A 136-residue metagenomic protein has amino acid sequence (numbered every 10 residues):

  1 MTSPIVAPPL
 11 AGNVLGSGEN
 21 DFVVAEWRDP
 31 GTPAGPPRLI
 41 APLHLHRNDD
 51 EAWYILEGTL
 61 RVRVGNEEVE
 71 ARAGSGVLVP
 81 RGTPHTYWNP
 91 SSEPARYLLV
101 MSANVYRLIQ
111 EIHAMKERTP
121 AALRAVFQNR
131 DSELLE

Functional and structural regions predicted by a protein language model:
S3, G18-N20, N66-P84: Short acidic-glycine-tyrosine-enriched beta hairpin
P4-L43, D49-D50: A short glycine-rich, His/Asp/Glu-containing loop-to-beta-strand
A41-L43, V64-V69: Short beta-strand segments
N48, E67, T83-P84, E93 (+1 more regions): A generic "binding-loop/recognition-motif" signal
N48-L60, G65: Glycine- and acidic-residue-biased ligand/ion/polar-headgroup-sensing regions
V62-R63, V79, H85-S91, Y97-L99: Short beta-strand His + acidic residue motifs that chelate non-heme Fe in jelly-roll/DSBH and cupin folds
P90-E136: Double-stranded beta-helix
